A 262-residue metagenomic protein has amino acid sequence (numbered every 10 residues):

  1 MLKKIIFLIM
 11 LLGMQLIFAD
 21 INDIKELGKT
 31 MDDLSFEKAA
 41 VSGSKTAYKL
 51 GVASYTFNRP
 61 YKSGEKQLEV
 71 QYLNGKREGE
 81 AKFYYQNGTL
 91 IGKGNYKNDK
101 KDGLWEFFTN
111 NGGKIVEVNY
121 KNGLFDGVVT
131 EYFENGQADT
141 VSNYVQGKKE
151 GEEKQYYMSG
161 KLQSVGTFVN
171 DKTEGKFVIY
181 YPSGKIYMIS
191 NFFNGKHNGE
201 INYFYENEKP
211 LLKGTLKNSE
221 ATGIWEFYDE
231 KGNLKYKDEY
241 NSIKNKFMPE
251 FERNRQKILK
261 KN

Functional and structural regions predicted by a protein language model:
L2, Q15-N262: Glycine/tyrosine- and acidic-biased, solvent-exposed loop/turn segments at the edges of beta-strands
I5-G13: Sec-dependent N-terminal signal peptides
